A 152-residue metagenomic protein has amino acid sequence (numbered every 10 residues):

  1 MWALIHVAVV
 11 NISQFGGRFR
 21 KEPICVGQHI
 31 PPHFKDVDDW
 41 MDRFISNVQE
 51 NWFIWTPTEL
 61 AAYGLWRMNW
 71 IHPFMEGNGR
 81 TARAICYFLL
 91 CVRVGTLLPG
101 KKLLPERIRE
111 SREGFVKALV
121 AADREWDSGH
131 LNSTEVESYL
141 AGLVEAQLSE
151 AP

Functional and structural regions predicted by a protein language model:
M1-P152: FIC/Doc superfamily catalytic core
